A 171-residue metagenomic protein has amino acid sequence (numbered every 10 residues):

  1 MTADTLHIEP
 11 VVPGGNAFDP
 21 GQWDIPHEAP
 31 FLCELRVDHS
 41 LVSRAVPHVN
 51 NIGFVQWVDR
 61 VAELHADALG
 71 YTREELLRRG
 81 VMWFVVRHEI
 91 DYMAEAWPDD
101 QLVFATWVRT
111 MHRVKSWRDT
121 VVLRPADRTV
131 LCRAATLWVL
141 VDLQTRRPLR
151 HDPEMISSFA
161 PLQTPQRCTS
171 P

Functional and structural regions predicted by a protein language model:
T2-V86, V141-P171: Hot-dog-fold acyl-thioester-processing enzymes
R36, D91, L137-V139: Residues in well-ordered beta-strands of folded domains
H65-W117, L131-R133: Hydrophobic beta-strand-centered segment that forms part of the acyl-chain substrate-binding groove
T120-V122, W138: Generic short beta-strand
R124-A126, R133: Secondary-structure boundary/capping motif
A126-R128, Q144: Solvent-exposed strand-loop boundary residues in beta-sheet-rich modules
V130-L131, P148: A structural signal for beta-strand boundary/capping segments at domain termini and interdomain linkers
A134-T136, D152: Short hydrophobic alpha-helix segments
